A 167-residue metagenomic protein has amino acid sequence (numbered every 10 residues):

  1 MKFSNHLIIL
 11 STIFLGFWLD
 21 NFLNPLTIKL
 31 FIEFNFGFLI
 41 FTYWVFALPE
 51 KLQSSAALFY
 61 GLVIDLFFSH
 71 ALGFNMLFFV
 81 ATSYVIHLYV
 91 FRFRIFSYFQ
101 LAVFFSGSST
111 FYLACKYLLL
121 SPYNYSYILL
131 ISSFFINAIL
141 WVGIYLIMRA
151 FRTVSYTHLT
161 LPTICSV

Functional and structural regions predicted by a protein language model:
M1-L159: Terminal, non-globular segments
H158-V167: Single conserved hydrophobic/aromatic residue that forms the stacking wall/gate of nucleotide- or nucleobase-binding
